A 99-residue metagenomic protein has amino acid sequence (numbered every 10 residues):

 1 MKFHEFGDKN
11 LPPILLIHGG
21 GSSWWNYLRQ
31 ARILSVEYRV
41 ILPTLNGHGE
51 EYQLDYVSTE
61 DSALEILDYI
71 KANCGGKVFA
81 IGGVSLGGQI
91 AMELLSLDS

Functional and structural regions predicted by a protein language model:
M1, N26-R29, I33, D61-Y69 (+1 more regions): Alpha-helical elements of Rossmann-like donor-binding domains used by nucleotide-donor carbohydrate transfer enzymes
M1-L11, N73, S96: Short, Lys/Arg-enriched, disordered terminal segments
E5-Y52: Conserved HGGG/HGGXW glycine-rich cap/lid loop of the alpha/beta-hydrolase fold
G21, L28, T59, G87-G88: Alpha-helix N-cap/helix-start and coil->helix boundary motif
S35, C74, S99: Short conserved AdoMet
I41-G82: Active-site loop/oxyanion-hole signature of alpha/beta-hydrolase fold enzymes
K77-S99: Conserved hydrolase catalytic core segment
